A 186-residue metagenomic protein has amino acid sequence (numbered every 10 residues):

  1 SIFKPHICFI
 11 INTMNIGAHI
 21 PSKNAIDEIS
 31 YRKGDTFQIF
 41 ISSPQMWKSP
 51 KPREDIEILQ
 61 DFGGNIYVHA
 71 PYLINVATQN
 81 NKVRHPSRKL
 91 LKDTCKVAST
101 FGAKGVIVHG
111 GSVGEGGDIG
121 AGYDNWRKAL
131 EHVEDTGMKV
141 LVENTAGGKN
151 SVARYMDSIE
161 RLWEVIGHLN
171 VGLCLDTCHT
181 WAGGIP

Functional and structural regions predicted by a protein language model:
K4-D93: N-terminal pre-domain/capping segments
N15-G17, T36-Q38, N65-Y67, K104-I107 (+2 more regions): Structural preference for beta-strand elements that scaffold enzyme active sites
H69, H109, H179: Histidine-centered divalent metal-coordination motifs
Y72, A146-G147, H179: Short, glycine/acidic-enriched loop or turn micro-motifs at the edges of active sites
V76-G172: Active-site acidic/histidine proton-transfer and metal-coordination neighborhood in alpha/beta enzyme cores
G184-P186: A short alpha/beta connector and helix-capping loop motif
